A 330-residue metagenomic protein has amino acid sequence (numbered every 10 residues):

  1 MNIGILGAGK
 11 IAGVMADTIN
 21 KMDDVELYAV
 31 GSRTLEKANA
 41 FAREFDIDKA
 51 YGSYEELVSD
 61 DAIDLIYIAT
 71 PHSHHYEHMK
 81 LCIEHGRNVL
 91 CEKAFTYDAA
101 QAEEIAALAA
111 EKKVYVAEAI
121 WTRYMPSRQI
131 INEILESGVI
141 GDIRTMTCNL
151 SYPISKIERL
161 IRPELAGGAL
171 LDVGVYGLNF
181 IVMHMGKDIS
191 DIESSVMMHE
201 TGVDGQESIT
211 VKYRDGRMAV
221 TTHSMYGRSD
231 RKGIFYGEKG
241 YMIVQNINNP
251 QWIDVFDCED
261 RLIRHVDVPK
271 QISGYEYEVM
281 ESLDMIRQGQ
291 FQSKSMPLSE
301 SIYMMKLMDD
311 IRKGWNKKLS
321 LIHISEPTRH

Functional and structural regions predicted by a protein language model:
M1-F45, K317: N-terminal Rossmann-like dinucleotide-binding module
K49-D61: Short acidic low-complexity segments
Y51, C91, V116-E118, T147 (+1 more regions): Hydrophobic residues in well-ordered beta-strands that form the structural core
L65-H72, Y76-R123, H323-S325, R329-H330: Beta-strand-loop-alpha-helix segment that lines the small-molecule cofactor/substrate pocket of alpha/beta enzymes
L65-Y67, R214, E281-S325: C-terminal helix-rich "cap/oligomerization" subdomain common to oxidoreductases
T122-I192: Predominantly a Rossmann-like dinucleotide-binding segment in NAD(P)-dependent oxidoreductases
N179-W252, P269, M280-Q288: Contiguous beta-strand/loop segments that form the cofactor/metal-binding neighborhood of enzyme cores
V268-M280, M296: Active-site loop of classical SDR/Rossmann-like NAD(P)-dependent oxidoreductases, centered on the catalytic Tyr-X3-Lys
